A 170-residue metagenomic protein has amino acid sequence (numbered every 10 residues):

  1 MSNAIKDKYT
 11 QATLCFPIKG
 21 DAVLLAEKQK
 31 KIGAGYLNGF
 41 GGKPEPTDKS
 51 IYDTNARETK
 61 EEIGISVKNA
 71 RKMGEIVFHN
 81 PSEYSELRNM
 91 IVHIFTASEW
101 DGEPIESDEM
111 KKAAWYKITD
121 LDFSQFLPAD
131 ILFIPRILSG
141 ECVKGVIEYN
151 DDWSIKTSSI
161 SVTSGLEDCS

Functional and structural regions predicted by a protein language model:
M1-L24, K43-P44: Conserved N-terminal beta-strand and adjoining loop/helix that marks the start of the Nudix/MutT-like hydrolase domain
N3, E75-S82: Short, solvent-exposed loop/turn elements at beta->coil junctions and helix N-caps that rim active or binding pockets
Q29-I32: Short connector loops/turns at beta-strand edges and beta->alpha or beta->beta junctions
A34-N38: A positional/architectural concept
P44-K68, H79-R136, T157-S170: Unchanged
I137-S159: Short, active-site-adjacent segments that bind or coordinate small-molecule cofactors and metal centers
